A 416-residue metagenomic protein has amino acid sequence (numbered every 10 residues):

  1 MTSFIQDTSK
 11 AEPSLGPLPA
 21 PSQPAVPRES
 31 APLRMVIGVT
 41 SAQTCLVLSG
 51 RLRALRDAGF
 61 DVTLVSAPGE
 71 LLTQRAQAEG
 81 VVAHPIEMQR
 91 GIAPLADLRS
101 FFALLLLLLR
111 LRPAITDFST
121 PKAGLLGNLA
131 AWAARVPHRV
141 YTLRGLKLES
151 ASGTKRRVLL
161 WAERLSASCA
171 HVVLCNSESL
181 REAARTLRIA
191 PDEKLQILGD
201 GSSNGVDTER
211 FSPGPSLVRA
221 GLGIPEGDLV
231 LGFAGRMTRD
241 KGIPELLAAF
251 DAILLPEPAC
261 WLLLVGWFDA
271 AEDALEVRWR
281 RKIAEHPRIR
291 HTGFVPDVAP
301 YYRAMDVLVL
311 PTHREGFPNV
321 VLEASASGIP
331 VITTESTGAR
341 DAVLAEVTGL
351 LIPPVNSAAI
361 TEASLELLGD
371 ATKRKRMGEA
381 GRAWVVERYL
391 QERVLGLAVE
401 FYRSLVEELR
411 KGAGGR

Functional and structural regions predicted by a protein language model:
T2, D7, H84, R164-L217: Donor nucleotide-sugar binding/catalytic pocket of nucleotide-sugar-dependent glycosyltransferases
C45-A54, L229, F233-A252, A358: A conserved mid-protein helix/loop that constitutes part of the nucleotide-sugar donor-binding site
L72-Q77, W261-R288, K373: Short, structured helix-loop element that forms part of the nucleotide-activated donor/catalytic region
T208-I224, V277-R280: A short helix/loop element that forms part of the nucleotide-sugar donor recognition site in Leloir-type
F294, H313: Aromatic "clamp/platform" in nucleotide-sugar-dependent glycosyltransferases that forms part of the donor/acceptor
V321, P330-T333, V343: Short hydrophobic beta-strand element within catalytic cores of glycosyltransferases and related nucleotide-activated
A345-E346, L350-S357, E366-A371: Conserved acidic donor-binding segment of nucleotide-sugar-dependent glycosyltransferases
E366, K373-R388, V394-E400: A short, well-ordered alpha-helix in the C-terminal region of glycosyltransferases
